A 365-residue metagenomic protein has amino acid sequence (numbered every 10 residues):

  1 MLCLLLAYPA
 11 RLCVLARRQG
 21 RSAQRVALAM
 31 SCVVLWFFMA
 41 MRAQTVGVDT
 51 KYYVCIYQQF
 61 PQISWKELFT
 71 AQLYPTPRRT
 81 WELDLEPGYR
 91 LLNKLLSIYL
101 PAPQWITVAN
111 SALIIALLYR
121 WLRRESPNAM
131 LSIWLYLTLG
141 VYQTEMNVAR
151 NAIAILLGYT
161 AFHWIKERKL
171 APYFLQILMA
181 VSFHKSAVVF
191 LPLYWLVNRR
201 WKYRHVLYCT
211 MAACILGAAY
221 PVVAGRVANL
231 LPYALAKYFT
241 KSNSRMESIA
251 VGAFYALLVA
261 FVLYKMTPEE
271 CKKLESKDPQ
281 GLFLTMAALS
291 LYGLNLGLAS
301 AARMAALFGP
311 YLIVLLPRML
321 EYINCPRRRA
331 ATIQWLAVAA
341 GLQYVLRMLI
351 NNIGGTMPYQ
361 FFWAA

Functional and structural regions predicted by a protein language model:
M1-L35: Start-transfer (signal-anchor) and selected internal transmembrane alpha helices of multi-pass inner/ER membrane
S22, Y119-L139: Transmembrane-helix signature of polytopic, membrane-embedded enzymes that assemble or transfer cell-envelope glycans
K51, C55-Q59, F69-P101: Short hydrophobic/aromatic helix or loop-helix immediately within or flanking a transmembrane segment in polytopic
K51-V54, P61, E67, Y194-M304 (+2 more regions): Alpha-helical transmembrane segments and terminal signal-anchor/GPI-anchor hydrophobic tails, characterized by long
N93-L96, I106-L117, N151, L157 (+1 more regions): Transmembrane alpha-helices of multi-pass, membrane-embedded glycan-processing enzymes that use lipid-linked
M130-V148, A152-Y159, S186: Membrane-embedded helix bundles of polyisoprenyl
T138-V141, P172-L196, L289-G293: Membrane-interface alpha helices of multi-pass inner-membrane proteins
G158-A171: Membrane-interface transmembrane helices that cradle and orient dolichyl/undecaprenyl
